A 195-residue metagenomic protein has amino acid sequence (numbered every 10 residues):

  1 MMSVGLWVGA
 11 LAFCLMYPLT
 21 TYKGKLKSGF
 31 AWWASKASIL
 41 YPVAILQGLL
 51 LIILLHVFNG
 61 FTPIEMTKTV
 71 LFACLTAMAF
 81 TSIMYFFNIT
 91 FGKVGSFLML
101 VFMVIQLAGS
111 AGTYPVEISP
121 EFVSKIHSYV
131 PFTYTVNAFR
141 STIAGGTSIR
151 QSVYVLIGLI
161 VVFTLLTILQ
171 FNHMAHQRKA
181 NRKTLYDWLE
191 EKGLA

Functional and structural regions predicted by a protein language model:
M1-A195: Membrane-spanning alpha-helical segments of multipass transporters and channels
